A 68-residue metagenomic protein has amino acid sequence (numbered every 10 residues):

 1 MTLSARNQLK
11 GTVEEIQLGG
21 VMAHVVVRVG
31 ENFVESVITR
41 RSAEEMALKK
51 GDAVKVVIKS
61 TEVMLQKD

Functional and structural regions predicted by a protein language model:
M1-D68: Non-catalytic connector elements of ABC transporters
